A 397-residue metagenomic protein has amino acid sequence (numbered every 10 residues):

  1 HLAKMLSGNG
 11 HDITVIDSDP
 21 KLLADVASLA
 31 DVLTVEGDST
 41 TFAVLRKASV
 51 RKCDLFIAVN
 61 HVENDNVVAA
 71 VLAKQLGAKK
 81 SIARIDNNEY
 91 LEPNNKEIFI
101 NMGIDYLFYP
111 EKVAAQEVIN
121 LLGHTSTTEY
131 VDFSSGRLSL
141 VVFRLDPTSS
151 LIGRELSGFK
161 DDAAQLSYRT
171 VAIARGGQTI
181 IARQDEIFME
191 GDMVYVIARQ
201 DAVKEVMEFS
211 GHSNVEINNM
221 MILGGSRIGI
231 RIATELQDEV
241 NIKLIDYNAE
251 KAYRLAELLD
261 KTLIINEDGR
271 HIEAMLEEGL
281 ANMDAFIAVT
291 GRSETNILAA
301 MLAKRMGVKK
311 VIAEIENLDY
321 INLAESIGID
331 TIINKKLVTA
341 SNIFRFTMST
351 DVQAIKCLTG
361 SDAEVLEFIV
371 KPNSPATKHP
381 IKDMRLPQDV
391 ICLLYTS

Functional and structural regions predicted by a protein language model:
H1-N9, V171-Q178, R183-E239, L244-N248 (+1 more regions): Hydrophobic, well-ordered beta-alpha structural blocks that scaffold small-molecule cofactor pockets
L2-G123, A233, Q237-V352: Cytosolic ligand/metal-binding cores
A115, I119-V203, F209: Segments forming oxygen-rich coordination pockets for charged ligands
T127-S135, E208-L223, I228, S349-E364: Long, charged amphipathic helices and adjacent flexible linkers at domain junctions
L138-P147, K356, V365-P372: Short amphipathic
S149-S167, P372-I391: Short beta-strand/loop turn elements enriched in aromatics
Y395-T396: Conserved small/polar residues in nucleotide/adenosyl-binding loops
